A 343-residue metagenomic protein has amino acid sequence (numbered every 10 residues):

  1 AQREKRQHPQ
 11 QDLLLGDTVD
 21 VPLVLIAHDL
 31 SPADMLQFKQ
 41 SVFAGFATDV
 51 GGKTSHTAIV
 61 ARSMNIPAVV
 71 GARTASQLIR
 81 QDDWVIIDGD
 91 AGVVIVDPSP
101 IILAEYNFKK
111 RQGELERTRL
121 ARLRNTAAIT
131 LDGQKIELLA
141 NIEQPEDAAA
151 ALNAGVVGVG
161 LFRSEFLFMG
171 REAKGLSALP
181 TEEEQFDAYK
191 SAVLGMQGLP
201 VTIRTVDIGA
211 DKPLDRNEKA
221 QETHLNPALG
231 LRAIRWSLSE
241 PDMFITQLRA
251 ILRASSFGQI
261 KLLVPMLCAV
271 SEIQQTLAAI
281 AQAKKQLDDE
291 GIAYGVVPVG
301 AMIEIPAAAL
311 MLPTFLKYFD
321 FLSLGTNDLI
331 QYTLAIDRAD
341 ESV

Functional and structural regions predicted by a protein language model:
R6-P22, I26-A154: Acidic, glycine-rich flexible loop/linker segments
T118-V343: Conserved alpha/beta-domain cores
